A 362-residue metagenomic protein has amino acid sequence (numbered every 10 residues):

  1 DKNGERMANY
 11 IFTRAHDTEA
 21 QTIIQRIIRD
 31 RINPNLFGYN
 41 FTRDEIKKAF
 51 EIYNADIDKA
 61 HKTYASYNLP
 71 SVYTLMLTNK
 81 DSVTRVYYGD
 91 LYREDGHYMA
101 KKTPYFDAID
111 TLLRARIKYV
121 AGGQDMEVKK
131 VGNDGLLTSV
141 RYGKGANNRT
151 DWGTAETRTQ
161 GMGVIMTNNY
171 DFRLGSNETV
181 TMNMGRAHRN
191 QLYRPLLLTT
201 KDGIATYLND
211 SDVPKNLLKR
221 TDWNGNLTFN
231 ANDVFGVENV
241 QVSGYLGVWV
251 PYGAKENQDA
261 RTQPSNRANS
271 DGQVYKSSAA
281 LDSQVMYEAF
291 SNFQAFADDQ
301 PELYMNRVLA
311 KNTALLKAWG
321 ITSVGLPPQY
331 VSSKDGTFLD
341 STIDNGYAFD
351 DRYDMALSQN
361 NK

Functional and structural regions predicted by a protein language model:
D1-R6, K102-K118: Extended substrate-binding grooves/exosites of carbohydrate-active enzymes
D1-Y92, V131-G132, Y142-R149, A155 (+4 more regions): Alpha-amylase-like alpha-glycosidases and glucanotransferases acting on alpha-linked glucans and related
N9-Y10, Y73-L77, I109-L113, I117 (+1 more regions): Non-transmembrane alpha-helical segments in soluble domains of secreted/periplasmic/extracellular proteins
H16, M76, G89, G163 (+3 more regions): Conserved, mostly hydrophobic/aromatic
E19-T22, R85, E94-H97, F172-L174 (+1 more regions): Short catalytic/ligand-binding loop motif for oxyanion handling, primarily in non-cytosolic enzymes, centered on
Y87-R93, G123-G135, P328-Y330: Acidic carboxylate-rich catalytic motifs and surrounding loops in phosphoryl-/glycosyl-chemistry enzymes
K129-A187: Carbohydrate-binding surface patches
V180-K201, A205-K362: N-terminal structural segment of carbohydrate-active enzymes
